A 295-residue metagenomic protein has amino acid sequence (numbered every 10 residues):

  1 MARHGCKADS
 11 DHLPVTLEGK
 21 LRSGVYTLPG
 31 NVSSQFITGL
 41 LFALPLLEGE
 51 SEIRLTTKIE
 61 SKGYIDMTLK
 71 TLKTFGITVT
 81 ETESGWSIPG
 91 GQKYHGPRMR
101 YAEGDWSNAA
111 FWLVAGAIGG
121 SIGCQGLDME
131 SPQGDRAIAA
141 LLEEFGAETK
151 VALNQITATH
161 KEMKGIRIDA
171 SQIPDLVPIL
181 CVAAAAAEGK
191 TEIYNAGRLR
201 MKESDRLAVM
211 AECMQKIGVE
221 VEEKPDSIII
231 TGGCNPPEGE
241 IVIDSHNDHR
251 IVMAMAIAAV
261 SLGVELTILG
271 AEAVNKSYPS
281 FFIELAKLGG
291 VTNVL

Functional and structural regions predicted by a protein language model:
M1-L295: Short, structured segments at the rim of ligand-binding sites
